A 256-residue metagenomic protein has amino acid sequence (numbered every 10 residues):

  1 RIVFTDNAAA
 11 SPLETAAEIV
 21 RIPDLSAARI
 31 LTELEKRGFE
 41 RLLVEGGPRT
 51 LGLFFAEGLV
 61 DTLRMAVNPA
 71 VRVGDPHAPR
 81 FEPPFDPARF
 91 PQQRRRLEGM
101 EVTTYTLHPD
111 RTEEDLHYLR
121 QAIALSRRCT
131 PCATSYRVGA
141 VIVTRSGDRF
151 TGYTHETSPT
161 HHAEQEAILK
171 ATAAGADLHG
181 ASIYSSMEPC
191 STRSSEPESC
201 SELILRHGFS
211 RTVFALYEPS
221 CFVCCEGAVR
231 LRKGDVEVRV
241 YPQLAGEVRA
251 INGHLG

Functional and structural regions predicted by a protein language model:
R1-R120, L125-R127, A133: Enzymes that bind and transform nitrogen-containing heteroaromatic metabolites
I2, G139-V141, S182: Residues embedded in well-ordered beta-strands
L34, R111-H117, I123, R127 (+3 more regions): Secretory/periplasmic and organellar redox-cofactor proteins
F39-R41, R137, S182: Residues that mark the start of a beta-strand
L53-F55, M65, A70, T144 (+1 more regions): Zn2+-dependent cytidine deaminase-like catalytic core
T103, R137-S146: Short beta-strand scaffold segments in enzyme catalytic cores
T134-V138, H161: Short, basic and Ser/Thr-rich N-terminal targeting/leader segments
